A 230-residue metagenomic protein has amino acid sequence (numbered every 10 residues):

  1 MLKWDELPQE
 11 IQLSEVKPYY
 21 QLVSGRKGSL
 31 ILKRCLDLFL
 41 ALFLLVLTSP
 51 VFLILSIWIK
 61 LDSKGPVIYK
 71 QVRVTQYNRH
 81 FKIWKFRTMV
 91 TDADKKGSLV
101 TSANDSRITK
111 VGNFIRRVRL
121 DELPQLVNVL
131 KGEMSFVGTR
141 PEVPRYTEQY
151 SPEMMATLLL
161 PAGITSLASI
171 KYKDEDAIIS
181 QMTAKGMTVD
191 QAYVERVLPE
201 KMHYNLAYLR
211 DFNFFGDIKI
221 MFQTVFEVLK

Functional and structural regions predicted by a protein language model:
M1-E10, F136, Q149, M155 (+1 more regions): Soluble, non-transmembrane catalytic domains of enzymes that act on hydrophobic metabolites at membranes
L2, L159-K230: C-terminal terminal-structure detector
L2-A93, Y208-K230: A hydrophobic, helix-centered structural microdomain
D5, Q9-Q12, Y69-R107, A168-P199: Short, glycine-rich, amphipathic interfacial segments at transmembrane boundaries or analogous
V23, L45, L99-A103, L158: Residue-level "hotspot" positions that anchor or transmit function at local structural transition points
A41, S56, Y69, T109-N113 (+2 more regions): Positions in alpha-helical segments
L55, S98, V137-T139, R145 (+3 more regions): Short, hydrophobic secondary-structure boundary micro-motifs
S102-L167: A short, structured surface patch at a secondary-structure boundary
